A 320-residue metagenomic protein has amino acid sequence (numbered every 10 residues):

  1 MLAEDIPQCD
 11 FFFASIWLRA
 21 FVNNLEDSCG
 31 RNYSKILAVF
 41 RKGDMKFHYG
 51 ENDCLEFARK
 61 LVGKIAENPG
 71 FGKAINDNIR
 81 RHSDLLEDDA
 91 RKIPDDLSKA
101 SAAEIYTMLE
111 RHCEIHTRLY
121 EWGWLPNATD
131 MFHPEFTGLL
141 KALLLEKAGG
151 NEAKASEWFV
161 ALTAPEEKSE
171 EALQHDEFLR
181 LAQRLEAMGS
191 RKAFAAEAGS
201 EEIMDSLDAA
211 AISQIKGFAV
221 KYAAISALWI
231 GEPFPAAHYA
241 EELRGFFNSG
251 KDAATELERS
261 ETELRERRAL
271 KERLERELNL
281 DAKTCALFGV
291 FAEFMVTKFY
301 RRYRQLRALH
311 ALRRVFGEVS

Functional and structural regions predicted by a protein language model:
M1-S320: Contiguous hydrophobic, helix-prone segments at protein termini that mediate membrane targeting/anchoring
